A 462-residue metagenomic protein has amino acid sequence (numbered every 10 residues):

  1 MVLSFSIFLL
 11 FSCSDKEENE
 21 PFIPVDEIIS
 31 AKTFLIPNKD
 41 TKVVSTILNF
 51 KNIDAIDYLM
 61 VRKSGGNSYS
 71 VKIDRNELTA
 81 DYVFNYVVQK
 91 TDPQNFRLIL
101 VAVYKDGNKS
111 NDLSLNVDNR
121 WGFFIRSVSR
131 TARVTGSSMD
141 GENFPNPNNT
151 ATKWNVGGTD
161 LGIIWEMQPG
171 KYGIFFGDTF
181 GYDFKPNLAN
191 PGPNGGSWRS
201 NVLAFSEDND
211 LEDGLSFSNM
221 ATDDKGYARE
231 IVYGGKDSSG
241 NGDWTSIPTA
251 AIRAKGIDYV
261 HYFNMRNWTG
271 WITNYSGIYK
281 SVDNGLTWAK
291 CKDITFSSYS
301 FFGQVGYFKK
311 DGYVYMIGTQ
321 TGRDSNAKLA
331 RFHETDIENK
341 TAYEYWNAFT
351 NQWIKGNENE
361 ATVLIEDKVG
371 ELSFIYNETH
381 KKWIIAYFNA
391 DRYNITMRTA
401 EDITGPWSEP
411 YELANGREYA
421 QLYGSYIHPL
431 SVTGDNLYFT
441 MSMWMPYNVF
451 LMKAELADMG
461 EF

Functional and structural regions predicted by a protein language model:
S6-L35, D106-R120: Bacterial Sec-dependent N-terminal signal peptides
R62, I164, S206, S281-V282 (+3 more regions): Conserved Ser/Thr-centered positions that define the repeating blades of beta-propeller domains
G66, S281-A289, A400-E409: Asp-box/BNR beta-propeller loop motif
N119-T249, R253-A254, V260-F263: N-terminal regions that are enriched for targeting/export leaders and immediately downstream pro/stem segments
W165-K185, W244-W271, G303-G322, N326-F332 (+4 more regions): Hydrophobic core segments of beta-strands in well-ordered, beta-rich domains
G181-R199, W268-Y279, D324-R331, R392-T399 (+1 more regions): Structural motif
W407-S431: Conserved blade-ending motifs and adjacent loop-strand segments that build the rim/top face of beta-propeller domains
